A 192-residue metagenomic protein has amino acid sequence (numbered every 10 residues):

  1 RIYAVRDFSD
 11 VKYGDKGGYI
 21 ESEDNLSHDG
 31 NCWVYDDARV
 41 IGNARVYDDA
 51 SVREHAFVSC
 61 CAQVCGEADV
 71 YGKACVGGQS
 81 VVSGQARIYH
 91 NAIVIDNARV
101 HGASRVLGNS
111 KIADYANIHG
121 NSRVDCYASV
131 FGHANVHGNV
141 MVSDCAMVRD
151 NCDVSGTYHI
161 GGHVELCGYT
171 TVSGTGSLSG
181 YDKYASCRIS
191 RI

Functional and structural regions predicted by a protein language model:
R1-N109, A113-D114: Extended, small-residue-rich solenoid/repeat segments and analogous flexible loops that form exposed scaffolds
G14, K73, S104, A134 (+2 more regions): Compositionally biased, low-complexity repeat tracts
C75, I88, I93, N97-V100 (+5 more regions): Low-complexity repeat regions of mature extracellularly deployed or surface/particle-associated proteins
F131, G138-I192: Long terminal segments
